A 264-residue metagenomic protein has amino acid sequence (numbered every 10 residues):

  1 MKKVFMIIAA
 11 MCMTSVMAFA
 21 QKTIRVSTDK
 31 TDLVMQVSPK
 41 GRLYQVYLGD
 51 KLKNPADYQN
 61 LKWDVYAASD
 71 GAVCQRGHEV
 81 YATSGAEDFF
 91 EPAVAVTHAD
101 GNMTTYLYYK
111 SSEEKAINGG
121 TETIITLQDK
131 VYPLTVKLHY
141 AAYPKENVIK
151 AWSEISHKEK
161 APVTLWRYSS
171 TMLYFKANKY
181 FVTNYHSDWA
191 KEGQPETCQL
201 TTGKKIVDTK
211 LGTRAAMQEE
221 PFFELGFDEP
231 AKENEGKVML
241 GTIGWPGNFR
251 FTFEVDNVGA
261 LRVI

Functional and structural regions predicted by a protein language model:
M1-Q21: Bacterial Sec-dependent N-terminal signal peptides
K22-S27, T31-V34, L43-R262: Polysaccharide-binding surfaces and accessory modules of carbohydrate-active proteins
